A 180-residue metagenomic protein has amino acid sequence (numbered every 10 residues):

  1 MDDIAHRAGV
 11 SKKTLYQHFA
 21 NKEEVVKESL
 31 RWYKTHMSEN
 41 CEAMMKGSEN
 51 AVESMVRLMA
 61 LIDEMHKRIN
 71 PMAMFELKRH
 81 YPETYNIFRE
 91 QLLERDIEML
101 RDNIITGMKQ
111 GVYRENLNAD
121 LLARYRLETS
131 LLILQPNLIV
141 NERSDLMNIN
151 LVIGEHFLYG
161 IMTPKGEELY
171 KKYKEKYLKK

Functional and structural regions predicted by a protein language model:
M1-E24, E28: Helix-turn-helix
K27, R31, T35, E39 (+7 more regions): Generic detection of well-ordered alpha-helical segments
E28, E39-M72, A123, N150: Hydrophobic alpha-helical connector segments
L61-M65, I69, R95, T129-P136 (+1 more regions): Phosphate/oxyanion-binding loops and surfaces in catalytic or ligand/nucleic-acid-binding neighborhoods
D63-N86, R101-D102, Y170: Amphipathic alpha-helical segments used for helix-helix packing
Y85-V112, D120-Q135: Amphipathic alpha-helical packing segments from all-alpha helical-bundle domains
D102-Q110, V140-K180: C-terminal peripheral helix-coil segments that are non-catalytic and often amphipathic
